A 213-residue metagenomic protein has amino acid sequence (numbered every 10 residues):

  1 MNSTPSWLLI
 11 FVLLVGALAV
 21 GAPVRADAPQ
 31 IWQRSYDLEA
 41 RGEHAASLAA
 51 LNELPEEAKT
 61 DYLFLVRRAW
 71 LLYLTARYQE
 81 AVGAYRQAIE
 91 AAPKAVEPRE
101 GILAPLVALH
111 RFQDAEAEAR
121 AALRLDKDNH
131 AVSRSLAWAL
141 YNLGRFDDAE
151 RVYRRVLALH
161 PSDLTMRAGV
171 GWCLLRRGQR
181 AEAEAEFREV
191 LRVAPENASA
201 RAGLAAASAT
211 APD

Functional and structural regions predicted by a protein language model:
A19-R67, L74: N-terminal leader/linker segments that initiate helical-solenoid repeat arrays
A28, Y62-L63, V96-E97, H130-A131 (+2 more regions): Helix-start (N-cap) detector for alpha-helical repeat units in TPR-like alpha-solenoids, especially tetratricopeptide
